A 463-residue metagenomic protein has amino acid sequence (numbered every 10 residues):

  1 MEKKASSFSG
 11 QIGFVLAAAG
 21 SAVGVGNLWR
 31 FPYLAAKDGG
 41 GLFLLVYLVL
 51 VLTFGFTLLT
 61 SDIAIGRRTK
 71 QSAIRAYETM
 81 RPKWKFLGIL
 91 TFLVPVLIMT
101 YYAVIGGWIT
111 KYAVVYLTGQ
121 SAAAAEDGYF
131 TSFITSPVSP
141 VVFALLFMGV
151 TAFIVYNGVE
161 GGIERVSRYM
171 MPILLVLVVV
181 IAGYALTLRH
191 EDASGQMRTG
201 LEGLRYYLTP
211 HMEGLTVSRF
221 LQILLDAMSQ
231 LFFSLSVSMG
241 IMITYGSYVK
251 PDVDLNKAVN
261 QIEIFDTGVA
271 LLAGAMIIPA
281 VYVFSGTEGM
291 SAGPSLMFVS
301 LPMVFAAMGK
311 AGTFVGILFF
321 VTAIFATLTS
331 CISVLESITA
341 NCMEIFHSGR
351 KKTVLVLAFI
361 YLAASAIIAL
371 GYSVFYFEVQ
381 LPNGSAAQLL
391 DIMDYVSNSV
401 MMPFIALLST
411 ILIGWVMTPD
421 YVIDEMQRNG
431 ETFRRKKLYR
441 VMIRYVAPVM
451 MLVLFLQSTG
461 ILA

Functional and structural regions predicted by a protein language model:
M1-W29, L58-I63, R67-T79, K83-F86 (+2 more regions): Membrane-interface "cap" regions at the ends of multi-pass membrane proteins
E2-A5, L34-D38, Q71-L90, A103-G162 (+6 more regions): Inter-helical loop and helix-membrane interface segments of multi-pass membrane transporters/permeases
E2-F8, R168-L328, I332, K352-T353: Membrane-embedded translocation segments of transport machinery
S7, G13-F14, S21, P137-V142 (+5 more regions): Loop-to-transmembrane helix boundary motifs in multi-pass membrane proteins
S7-A18, F43-V46, K83-V96, V141-F147 (+7 more regions): Select transmembrane alpha-helical segments in multipass membrane proteins
G10-L48, I241, K257-N260, I264-T267 (+1 more regions): Transmembrane helix-boundary motif of multi-pass solute transporters/channels
L34-D38, A64, T79-M80, F86-P95 (+4 more regions): Membrane-water interface regions at transmembrane-helix termini and the short interhelical loops of multi-pass membrane
N383-G414, T432-A463: A generic transmembrane alpha-helix motif of multi-pass inner-membrane proteins
